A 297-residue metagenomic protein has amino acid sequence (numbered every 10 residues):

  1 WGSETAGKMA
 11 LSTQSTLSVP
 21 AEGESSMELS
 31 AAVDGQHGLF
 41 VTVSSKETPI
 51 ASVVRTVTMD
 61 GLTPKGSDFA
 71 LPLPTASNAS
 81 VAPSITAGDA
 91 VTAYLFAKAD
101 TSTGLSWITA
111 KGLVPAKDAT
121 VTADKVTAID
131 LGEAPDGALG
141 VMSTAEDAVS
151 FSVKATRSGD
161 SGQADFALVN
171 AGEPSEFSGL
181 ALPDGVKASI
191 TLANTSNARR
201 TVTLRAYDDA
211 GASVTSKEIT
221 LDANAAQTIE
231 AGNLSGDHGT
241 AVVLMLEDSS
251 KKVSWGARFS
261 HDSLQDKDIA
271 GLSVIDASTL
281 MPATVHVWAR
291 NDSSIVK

Functional and structural regions predicted by a protein language model:
W1-K297: Gly/Pro-rich, tryptophan- and cysteine-flecked surface segments typical of secreted/extracellular proteins
